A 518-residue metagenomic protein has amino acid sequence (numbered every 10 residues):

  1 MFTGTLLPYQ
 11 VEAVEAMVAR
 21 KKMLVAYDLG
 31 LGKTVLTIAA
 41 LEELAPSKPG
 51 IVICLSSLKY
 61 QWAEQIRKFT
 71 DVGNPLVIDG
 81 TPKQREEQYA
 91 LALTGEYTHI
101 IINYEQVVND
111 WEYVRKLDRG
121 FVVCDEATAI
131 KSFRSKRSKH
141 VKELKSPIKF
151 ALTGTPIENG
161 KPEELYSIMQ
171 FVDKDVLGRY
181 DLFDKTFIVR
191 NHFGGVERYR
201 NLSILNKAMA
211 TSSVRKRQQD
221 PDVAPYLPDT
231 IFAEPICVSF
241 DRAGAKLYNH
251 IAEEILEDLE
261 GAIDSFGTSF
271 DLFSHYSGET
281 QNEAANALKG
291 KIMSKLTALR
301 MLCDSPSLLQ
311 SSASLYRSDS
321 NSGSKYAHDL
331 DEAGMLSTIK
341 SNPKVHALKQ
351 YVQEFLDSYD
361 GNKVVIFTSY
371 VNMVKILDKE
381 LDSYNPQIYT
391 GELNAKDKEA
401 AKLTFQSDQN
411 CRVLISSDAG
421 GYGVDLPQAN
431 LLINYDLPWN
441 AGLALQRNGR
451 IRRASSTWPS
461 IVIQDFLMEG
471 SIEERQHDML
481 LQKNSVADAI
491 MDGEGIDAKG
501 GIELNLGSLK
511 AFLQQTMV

Functional and structural regions predicted by a protein language model:
M1-A26: Conserved pre-motif I regulatory segment
K21-A40: Walker A/P-loop
L36, L41-A45, P225-N249, F273-V413 (+2 more regions): Conserved Helicase C-terminal RecA-like lobe
S47-K68, G160, Y370-V371: Conserved Walker A/P-loop ATP-binding site and its immediately adjacent core in helicase/helicase-like ATPase domains
K59-T94, T98: Conserved nucleic-acid-binding Ia/Ib motif block in the N-terminal RecA-like helicase ATPase lobe
I101-K116, K136-S146, V176-L315, Y359 (+5 more regions): Inter-lobe coupling linker of SF2 helicases/translocases
D125-E126, Y435: Walker B catalytic acidic pair
L144-F183, D222-I255, R412-A498: SF2 helicase/translocase ATPase core recognition
